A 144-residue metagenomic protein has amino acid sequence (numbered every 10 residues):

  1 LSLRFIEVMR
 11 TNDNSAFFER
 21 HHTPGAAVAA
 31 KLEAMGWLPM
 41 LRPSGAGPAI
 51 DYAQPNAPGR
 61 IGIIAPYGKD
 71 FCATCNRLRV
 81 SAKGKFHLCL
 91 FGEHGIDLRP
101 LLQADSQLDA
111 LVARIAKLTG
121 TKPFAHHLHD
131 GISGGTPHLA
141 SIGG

Functional and structural regions predicted by a protein language model:
L1-G62, D109: Radical SAM enzyme [4Fe-4S]-AdoMet core and its adjacent flexible, acidic and glycine-rich loops/tails across
E7, A65, L90: Short secondary-structure boundary segments
N14, E19, P48, G68-F71 (+3 more regions): Glycine-rich, flexible loop/turn motifs
Y52-A53, G59-G62, P66-G68, H129 (+1 more regions): Mixed-charge, polar/low-complexity N-terminal
P55-K85: Active-site oxyanion/phosphate-handling segment shared across diverse enzymes
A73-G144: Flexible mid-to-C-terminal extensions adjoining Fe-S/redox cofactors in radical SAM and related proteins
